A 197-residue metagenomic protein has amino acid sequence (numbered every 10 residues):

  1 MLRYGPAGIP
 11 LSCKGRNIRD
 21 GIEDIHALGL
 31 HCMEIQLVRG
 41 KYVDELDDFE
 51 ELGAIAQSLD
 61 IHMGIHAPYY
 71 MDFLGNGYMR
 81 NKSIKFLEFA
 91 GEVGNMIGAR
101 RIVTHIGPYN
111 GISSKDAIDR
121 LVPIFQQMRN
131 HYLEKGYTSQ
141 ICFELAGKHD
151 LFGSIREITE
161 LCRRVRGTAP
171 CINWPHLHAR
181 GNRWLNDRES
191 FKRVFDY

Functional and structural regions predicted by a protein language model:
M1-E92: N-terminal pre-domain/capping segments
R3-G8, G107, G153, G181: Glycine-centered flexibility motif
C13-N17, D48, N110-D116, R183-N186 (+1 more regions): Alpha-helix capping and helix-coil boundary motifs
G21, I141, L161, I172 (+1 more regions): Long, hydrophilic "mature protein body" segments
Q36-V38, P68, G107, A146 (+1 more regions): Anionic group-transfer/hydrolysis microenvironments
V43, R120, L145-T159, H178-D196: Active-site glycine- and acidic-residue-rich loops that bind and position anionic ligands or nucleotide-like cofactors
Q57-S58, F73-C171: Active-site acidic/histidine proton-transfer and metal-coordination neighborhood in alpha/beta enzyme cores
I61-I65, T168-P175: Non-cysteine beta-strand/loop elements that form the S-adenosyl-L-methionine
